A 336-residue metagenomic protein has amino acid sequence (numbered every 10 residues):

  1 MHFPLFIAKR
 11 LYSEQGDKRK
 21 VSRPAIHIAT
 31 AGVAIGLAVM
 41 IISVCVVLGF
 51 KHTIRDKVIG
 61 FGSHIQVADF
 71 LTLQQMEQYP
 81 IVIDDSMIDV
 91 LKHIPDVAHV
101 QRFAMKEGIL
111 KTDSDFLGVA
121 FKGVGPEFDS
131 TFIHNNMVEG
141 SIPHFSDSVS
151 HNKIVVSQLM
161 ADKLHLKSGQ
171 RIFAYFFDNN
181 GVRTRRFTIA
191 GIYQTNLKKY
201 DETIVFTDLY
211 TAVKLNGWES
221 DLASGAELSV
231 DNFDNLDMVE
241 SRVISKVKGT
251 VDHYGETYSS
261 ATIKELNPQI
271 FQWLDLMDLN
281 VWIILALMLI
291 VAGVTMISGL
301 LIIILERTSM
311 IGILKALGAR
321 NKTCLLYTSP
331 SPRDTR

Functional and structural regions predicted by a protein language model:
M1-L37: N-terminal Sec/SRP start-transfer signal
G16-H27, N232-G293, I303-L305: Peri-transmembrane interface segments
I41-G49, D278-A316, C324: A hydrophobic alpha-helix feature that marks transmembrane segments and, especially, their cytosolic C-terminal ends
K51-D84: Membrane-interface junction motifs in transport/secretion proteins
L71-E77, Q194-N196, L228-D237, K264-N267: Structural beta->alpha junctions
I81-D221: A structural signal for hydrophobic secondary-structure junctions, strongest on transmembrane helix-loop-helix units
Y327-R336: Single conserved hydrophobic/aromatic residue that forms the stacking wall/gate of nucleotide- or nucleobase-binding
